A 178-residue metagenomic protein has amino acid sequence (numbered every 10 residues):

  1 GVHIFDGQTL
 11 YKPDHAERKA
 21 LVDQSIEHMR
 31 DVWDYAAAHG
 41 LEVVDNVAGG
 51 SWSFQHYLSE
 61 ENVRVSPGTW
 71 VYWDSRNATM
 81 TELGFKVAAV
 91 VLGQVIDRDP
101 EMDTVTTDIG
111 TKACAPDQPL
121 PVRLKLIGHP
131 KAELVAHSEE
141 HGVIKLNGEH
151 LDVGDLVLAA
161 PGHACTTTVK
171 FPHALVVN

Functional and structural regions predicted by a protein language model:
G1-T81: Active-site loop/helix belt of alpha/beta enzymes
I4, S53, W70-V71, K86-V90 (+4 more regions): Residue-level preference for alpha-helix termini and adjacent loops
H15-E17, E82-L83, N147-D152: Short, glycine- and charge-enriched coil/turn segments that flank and shape catalytic ligand pockets
R18, W52-H129: Active-site loop ensemble at the mouth of alpha/beta enzyme cores that anchors a bound cofactor
S25, G84-K86, A132-A136: Short Gly/Pro-enriched turn/cap motifs at secondary-structure boundaries
R98-N178: C-terminal accessory subdomain/extension
